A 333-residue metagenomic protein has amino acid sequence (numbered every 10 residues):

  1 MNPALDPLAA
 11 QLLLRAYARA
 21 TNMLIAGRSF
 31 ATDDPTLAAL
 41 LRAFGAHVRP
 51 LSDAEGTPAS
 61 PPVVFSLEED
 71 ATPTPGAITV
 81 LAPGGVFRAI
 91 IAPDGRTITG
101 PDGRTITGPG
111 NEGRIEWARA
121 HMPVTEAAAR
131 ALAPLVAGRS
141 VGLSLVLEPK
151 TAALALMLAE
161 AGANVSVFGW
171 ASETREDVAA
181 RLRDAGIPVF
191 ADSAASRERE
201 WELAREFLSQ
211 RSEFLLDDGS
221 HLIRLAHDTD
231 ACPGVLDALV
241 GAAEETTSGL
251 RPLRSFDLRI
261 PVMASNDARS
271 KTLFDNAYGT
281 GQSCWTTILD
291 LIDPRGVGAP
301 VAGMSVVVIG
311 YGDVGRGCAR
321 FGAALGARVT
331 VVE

Functional and structural regions predicted by a protein language model:
M1-N2, T36-L37, E69-A71, G85-V86 (+3 more regions): Short, glycine-/Ser/Thr-/acidic-enriched flexible segments
M1-R28, G84-R130, V136, W170-T174 (+1 more regions): Glycine/serine-rich phosphate-binding loop and adjoining beta1-alpha1 elements at the start of nucleotide-handling
A4, L8-Q11, R15-P58, L145-L156 (+4 more regions): Glycine-rich phosphate/diphosphate-binding loop of Rossmann-like nucleotide-binding domains
A38-F44, F65, R211-L222, V314-G317: Short secondary-structure transition/capping segments
A39-L41, G56-P58, A71-T74, A226 (+1 more regions): Short loop/helix-cap segments at secondary-structure boundaries that form the rim of catalytic
R49, E55-I90, T97-I98, S209-D217: Rossmann-like NAD(P)-binding element
A71-T74, P149-A153, R175-E176, E200-W201 (+2 more regions): Short, well-ordered alpha-helical microsegments
